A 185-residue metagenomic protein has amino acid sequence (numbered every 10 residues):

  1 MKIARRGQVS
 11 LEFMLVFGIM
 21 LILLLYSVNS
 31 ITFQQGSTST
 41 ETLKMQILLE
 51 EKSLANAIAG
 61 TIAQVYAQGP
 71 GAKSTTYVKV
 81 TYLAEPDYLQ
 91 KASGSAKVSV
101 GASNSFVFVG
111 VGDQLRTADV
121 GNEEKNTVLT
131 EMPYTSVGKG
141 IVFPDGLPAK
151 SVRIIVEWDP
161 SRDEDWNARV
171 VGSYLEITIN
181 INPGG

Functional and structural regions predicted by a protein language model:
M1-Q34: N-terminal single-pass transmembrane signal-anchor helix
N29-G185: N-terminal export/assembly leader peptides and their processing motifs that target proteins to secretory
